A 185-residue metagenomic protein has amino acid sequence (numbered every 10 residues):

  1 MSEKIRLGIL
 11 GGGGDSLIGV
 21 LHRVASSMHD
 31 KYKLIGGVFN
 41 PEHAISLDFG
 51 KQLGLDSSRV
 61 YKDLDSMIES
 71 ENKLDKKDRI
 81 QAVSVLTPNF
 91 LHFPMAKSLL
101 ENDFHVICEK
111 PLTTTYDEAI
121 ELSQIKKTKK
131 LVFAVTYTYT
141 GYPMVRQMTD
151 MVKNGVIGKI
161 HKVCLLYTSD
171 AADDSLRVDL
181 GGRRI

Functional and structural regions predicted by a protein language model:
M1-L55: N-terminal Rossmann-like dinucleotide-binding module
E3-I5, L131, H161: Nucleotide donor/acceptor-binding cores
I35, S58, Q81: Conserved acidic residues
Y61-I80: A structured beta-alpha segment of the ubiquitous adenosine-cofactor-binding alpha/beta core
A82, P88-T140, G155: Beta-strand-loop-alpha-helix segment that lines the small-molecule cofactor/substrate pocket of alpha/beta enzymes
G141-C164: Oxidoreductase and adenylate-handling cofactor-binding alpha/beta cores
Y167-A172: Conserved small/polar residues in nucleotide/adenosyl-binding loops
D179-I185: Hydrophobic alpha-helical segments, chiefly the membrane-spanning helices and signal/signal-anchor peptides
